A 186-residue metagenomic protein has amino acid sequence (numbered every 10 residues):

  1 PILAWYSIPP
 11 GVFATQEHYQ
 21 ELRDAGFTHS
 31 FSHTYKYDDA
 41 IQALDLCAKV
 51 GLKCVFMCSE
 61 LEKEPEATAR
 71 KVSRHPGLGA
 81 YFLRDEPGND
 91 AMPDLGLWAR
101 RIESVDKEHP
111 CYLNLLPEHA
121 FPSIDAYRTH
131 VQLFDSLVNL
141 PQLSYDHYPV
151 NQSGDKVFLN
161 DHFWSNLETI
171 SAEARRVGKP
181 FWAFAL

Functional and structural regions predicted by a protein language model:
P1-L186: Glycan-processing catalytic domains of CAZymes
